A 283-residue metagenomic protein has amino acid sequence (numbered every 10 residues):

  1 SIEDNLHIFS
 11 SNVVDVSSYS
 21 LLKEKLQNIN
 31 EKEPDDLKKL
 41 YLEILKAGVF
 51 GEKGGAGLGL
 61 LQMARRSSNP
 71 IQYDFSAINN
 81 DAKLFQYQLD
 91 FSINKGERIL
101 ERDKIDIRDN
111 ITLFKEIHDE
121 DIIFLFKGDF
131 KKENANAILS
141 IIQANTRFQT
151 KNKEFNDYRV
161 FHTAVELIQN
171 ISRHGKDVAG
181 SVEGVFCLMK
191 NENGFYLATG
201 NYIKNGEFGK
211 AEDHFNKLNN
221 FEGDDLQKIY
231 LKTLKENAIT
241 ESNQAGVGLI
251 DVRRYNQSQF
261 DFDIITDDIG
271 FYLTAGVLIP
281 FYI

Functional and structural regions predicted by a protein language model:
S1-E101, I117-I123, S172-I283: Conserved beta-strand-loop-beta-strand hairpin that lines the nucleotide-binding pocket of ATP/GTP-utilizing enzymes
K46-K53, S140-E166, L234-N243: Conserved short strand/loop->alpha-helix "switch" segment adjacent to the catalytic nucleotide/phosphoryl-transfer site
D103-I105: Active-site-proximal alpha/beta segments of enzymes that process anionic O-linked groups
I107-F114: GHKL/Histidine-kinase-like ATPase module
I122-L139: STAS-typified acidic loop motif
